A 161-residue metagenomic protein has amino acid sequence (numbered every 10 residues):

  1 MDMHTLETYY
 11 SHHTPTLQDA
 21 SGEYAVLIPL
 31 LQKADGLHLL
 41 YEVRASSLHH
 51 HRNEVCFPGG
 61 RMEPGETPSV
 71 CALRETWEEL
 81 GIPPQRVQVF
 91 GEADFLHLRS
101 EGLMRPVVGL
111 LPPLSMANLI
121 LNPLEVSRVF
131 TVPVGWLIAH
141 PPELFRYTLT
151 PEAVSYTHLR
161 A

Functional and structural regions predicted by a protein language model:
M1-Q18: Entry/capping segment at the start of metal-dependent catalytic domains with acidic active-site entry clusters
P15-L17, E92-H97: Short, solvent-exposed loop/turn elements at beta->coil junctions and helix N-caps that rim active or binding pockets
T16-L39: Conserved N-terminal beta-strand and adjoining loop/helix that marks the start of the Nudix/MutT-like hydrolase domain
G36-E78, D94: Conserved Nudix-box catalytic region and its N-terminal flanking loop in Nudix hydrolases and closely related
P83-G91: A short coil-to-beta-strand element that immediately follows conserved catalytic motifs
H97-N118, P123, F130-G135: Active-site-adjacent beta-strand/loop module that shapes the phosphate/pyrophosphate-binding cleft
L121-Y156: NUDIX/MutT-family hydrolases
T157-A161: Conserved small/polar residues in nucleotide/adenosyl-binding loops
